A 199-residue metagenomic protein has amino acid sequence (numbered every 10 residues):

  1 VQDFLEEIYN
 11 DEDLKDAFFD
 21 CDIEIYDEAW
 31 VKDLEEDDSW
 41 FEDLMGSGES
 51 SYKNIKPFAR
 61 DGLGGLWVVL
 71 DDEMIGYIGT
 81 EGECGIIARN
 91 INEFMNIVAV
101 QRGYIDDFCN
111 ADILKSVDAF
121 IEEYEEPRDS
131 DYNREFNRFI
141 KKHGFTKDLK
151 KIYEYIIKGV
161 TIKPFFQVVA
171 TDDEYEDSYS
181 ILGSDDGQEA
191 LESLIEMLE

Functional and structural regions predicted by a protein language model:
V1-G82, D112-I113, R128-E199: A surface-exposed partner-binding patch
G76-D118: Compact, glycine/acidic-enriched structural inserts
M95, D118-I121, I140, I195: Residue-level detector of alpha-helical secondary structure
